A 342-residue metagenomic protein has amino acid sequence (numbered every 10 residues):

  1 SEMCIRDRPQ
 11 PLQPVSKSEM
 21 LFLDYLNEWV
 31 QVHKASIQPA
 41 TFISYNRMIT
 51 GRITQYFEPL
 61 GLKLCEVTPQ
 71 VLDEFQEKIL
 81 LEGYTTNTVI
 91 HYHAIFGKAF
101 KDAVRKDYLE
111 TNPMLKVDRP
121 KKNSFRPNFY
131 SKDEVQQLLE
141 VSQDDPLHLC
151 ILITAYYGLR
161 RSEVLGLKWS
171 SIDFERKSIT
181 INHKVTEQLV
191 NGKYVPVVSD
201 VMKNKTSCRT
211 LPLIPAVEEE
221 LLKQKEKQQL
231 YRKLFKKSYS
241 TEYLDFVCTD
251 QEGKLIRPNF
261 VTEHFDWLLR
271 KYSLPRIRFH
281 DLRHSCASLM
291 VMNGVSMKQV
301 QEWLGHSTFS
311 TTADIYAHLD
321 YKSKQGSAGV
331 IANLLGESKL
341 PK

Functional and structural regions predicted by a protein language model:
M3-I5: Short, small-residue-biased leader/transition segments that mark boundaries at the very start of proteins
S18, V30-Y108, S124, L255-F260 (+1 more regions): N-terminal core-binding DNA-recognition domain of tyrosine site-specific recombinases/integrases
E82, T86, E140, D144-L147 (+5 more regions): Short, basic (Lys/Arg/His-rich) helix/loop patches that form interaction surfaces in the mid-to-C-terminal regions
I90-Y92, R105, L109-T111, L115-L167 (+5 more regions): Basic, Lys/Arg- and aromatic-enriched nucleic-acid-binding interface segment
A103-P113, F174, H183-V190, L221-S238 (+1 more regions): Proline-centered turn/helix-capping motifs that create local helix->coil transitions or kinks
D133, Q137-Q143, V190-V198, N293 (+1 more regions): DNA/chromatin major-groove-contacting recognition/catalytic segments
S171-S178, V295-I315: Short, polar N-cap/turn motifs at the start of nucleic acid-interacting alpha helices
R176, E187-C208, P215-V217, K223 (+4 more regions): C-terminal secondary-structure termini that scaffold catalytic or DNA-interacting sites
